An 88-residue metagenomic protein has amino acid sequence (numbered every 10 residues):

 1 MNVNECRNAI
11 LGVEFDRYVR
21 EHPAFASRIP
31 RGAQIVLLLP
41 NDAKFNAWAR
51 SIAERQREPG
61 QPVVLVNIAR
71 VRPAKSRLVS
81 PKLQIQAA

Functional and structural regions predicted by a protein language model:
M1-A88: Terminal, compositionally biased segments used for targeting/anchoring and flexible tails
